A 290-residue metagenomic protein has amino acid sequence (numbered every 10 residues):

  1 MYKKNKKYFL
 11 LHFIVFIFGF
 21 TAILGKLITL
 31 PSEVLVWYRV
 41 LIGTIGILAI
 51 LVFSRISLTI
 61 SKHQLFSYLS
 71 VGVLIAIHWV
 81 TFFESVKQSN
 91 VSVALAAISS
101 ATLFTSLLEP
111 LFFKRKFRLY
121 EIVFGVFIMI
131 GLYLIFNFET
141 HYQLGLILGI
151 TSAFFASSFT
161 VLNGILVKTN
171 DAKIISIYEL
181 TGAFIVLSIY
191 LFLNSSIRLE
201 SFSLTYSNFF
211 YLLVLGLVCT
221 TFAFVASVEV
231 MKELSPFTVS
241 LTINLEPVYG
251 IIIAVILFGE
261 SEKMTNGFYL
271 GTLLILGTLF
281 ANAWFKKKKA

Functional and structural regions predicted by a protein language model:
M1-W37, V73, I77, T81 (+2 more regions): Glycine-/small-residue-enriched transmembrane alpha-helix faces in small-molecule transporters and effluxers
K6-F13, V34-I50, E121-F124, L144-L148 (+3 more regions): Hydrophobic alpha-helical transmembrane segments of multi-pass integral membrane proteins, especially transporters
L30-I77, T102-T105, F155-L162, I177-S195 (+1 more regions): Transmembrane alpha-helices of multi-pass small-molecule transport proteins
Y38, A94-S100, N163-F184, T220-V255: Helix-helix packing/entry segments at the starts of transmembrane helices
V40, N208, N244-A290: C-terminal-most transmembrane helix of multi-pass membrane proteins
I47, L69, F117-F136, T265-K286: Hydrophobic transmembrane alpha-helices of multi-pass small-molecule transport proteins
L51-S54, A101-V123, V248-F268: C-terminal transmembrane-helix exit sites in multi-pass transporters
S54-S92, I98, L134, G216-L234: Specific transmembrane alpha-helical segments of multi-pass solute transporters/efflux pumps, especially DMT/EamA
